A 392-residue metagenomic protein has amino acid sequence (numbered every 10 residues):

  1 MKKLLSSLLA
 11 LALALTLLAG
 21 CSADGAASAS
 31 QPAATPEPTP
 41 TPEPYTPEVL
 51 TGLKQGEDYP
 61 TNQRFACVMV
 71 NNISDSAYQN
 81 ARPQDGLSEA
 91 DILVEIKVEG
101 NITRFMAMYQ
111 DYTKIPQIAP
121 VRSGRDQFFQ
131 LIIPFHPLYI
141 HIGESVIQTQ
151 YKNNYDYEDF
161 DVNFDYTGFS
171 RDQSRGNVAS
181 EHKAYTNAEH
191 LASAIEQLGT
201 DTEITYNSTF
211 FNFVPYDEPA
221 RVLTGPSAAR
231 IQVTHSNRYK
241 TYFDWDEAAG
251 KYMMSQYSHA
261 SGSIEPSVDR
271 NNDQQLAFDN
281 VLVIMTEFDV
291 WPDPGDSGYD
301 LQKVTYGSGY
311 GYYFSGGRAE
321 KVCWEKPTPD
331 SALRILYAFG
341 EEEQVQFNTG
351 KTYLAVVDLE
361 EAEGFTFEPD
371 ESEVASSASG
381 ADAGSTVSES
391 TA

Functional and structural regions predicted by a protein language model:
M1-S7: Positively charged n-region of N-terminal signal peptides that target proteins for export
S7, L11-A14: Hydrophobic alpha-helical membrane-embedded or membrane-associated segments
T16-G20: C-terminal motif of bacterial Sec signal peptides marking the signal peptidase cleavage site
S22-D24: Bacterial signal peptide processing site
A26-A29: Ser/Thr/Pro/Gly-rich low-complexity linker/stalk segments immediately outside membranes or between
P32, E37-I92, E99-A392: A surface/extracellular/periplasmic glyco- and lipid-processing/surface-interacting theme
